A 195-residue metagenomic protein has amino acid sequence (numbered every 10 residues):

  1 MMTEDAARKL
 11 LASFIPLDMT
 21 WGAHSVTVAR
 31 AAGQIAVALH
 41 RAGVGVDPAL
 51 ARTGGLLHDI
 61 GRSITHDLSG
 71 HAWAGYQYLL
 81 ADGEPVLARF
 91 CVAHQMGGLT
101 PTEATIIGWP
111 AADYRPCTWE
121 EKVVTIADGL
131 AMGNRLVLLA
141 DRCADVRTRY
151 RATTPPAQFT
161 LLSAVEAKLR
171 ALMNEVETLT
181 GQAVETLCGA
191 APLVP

Functional and structural regions predicted by a protein language model:
M1-M2, S25: Conserved N-terminal diphosphate/IPP-binding helix and adjacent helical/loop segment of trans-prenyltransferase domains
T3, A7, W119-K122, L139-R142 (+4 more regions): Alpha-helical structural motif
T3-D18: Generic N-terminal amphipathic, Lys/Arg-enriched alpha-helix
A12-I15, R41-R149: Divalent metal-dependent catalytic cores for phosphoryl transfer on phosphate-bearing substrates
T20-G22: A short, charge-rich alpha-helical start-of-domain segment used by transcription regulators
R30: Conserved binding/catalytic microenvironments
Q34-A42: Histidine-rich, glycine-flanked metal-binding segment
T153-P195: Charged phosphate-binding loop/patch that engages nucleotide di/tri-phosphates or the phosphate backbone of nucleic
